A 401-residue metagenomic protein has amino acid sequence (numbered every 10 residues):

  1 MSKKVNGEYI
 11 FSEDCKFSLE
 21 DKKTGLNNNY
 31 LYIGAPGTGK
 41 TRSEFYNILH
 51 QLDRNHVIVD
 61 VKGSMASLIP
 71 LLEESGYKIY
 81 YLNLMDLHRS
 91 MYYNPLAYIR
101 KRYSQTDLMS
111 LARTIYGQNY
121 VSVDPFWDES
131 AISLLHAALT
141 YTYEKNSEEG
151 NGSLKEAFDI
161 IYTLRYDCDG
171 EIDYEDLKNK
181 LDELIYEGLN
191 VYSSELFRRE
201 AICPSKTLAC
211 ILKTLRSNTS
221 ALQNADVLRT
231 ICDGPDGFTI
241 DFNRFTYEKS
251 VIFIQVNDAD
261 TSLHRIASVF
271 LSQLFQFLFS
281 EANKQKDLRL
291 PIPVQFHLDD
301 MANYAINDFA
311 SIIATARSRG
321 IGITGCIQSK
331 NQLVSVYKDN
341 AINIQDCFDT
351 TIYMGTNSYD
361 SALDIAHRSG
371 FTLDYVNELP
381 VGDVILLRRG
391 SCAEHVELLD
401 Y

Functional and structural regions predicted by a protein language model:
K3-V5, I10-E13, F17, L26-I321 (+2 more regions): P-loop NTPase motor domains
G63-A66, K330, Y359: Alpha-helix N-cap/helix-start and coil->helix boundary motif
I327: H-loop/switch region of ABC-family ATPase nucleotide-binding domains
Q332-Y401: C-terminal regions of RecA-like/P-loop NTPase motor modules
